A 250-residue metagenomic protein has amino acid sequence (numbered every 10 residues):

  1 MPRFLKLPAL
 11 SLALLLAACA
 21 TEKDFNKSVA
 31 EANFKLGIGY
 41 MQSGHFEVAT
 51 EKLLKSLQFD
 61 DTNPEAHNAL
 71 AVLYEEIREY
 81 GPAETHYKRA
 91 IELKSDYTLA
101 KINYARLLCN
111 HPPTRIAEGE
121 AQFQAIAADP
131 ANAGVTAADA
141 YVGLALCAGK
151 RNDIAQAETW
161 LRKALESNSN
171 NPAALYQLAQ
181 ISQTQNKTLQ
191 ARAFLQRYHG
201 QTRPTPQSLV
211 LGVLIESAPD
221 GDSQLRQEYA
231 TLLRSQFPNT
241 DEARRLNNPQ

Functional and structural regions predicted by a protein language model:
A17-L36: Bacterial Sec signal peptide processing site at the extreme N-terminus
F25, F59, L93, D129-A133 (+3 more regions): Structural marker of alpha-solenoid helical repeat scaffolds
K35, A69, N103, D139 (+3 more regions): Canonical tetratricopeptide repeat
Q42-S43, E76-I77, N110-P112, L146 (+3 more regions): Register position in tetratricopeptide repeats
K150, G200-Q250: Terminal, low-structured helical/coil segments at or just beyond the last alpha-helical repeat
